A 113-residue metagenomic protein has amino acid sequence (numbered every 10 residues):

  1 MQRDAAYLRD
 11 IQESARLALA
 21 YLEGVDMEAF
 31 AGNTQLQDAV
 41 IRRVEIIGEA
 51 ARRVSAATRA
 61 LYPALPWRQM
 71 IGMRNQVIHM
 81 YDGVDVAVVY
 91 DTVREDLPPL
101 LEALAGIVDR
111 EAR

Functional and structural regions predicted by a protein language model:
M1-R113: Solvent-exposed interaction patches of small proteins and small membrane subunits
